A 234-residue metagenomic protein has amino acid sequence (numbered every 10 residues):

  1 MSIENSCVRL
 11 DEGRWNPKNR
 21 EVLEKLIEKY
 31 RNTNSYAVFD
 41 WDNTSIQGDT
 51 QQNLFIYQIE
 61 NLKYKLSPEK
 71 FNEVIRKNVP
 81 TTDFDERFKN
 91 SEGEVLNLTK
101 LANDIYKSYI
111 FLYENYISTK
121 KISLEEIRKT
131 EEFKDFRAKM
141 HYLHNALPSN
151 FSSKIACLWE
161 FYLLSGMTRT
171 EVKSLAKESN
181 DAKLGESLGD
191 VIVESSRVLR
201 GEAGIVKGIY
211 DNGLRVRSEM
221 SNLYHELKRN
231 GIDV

Functional and structural regions predicted by a protein language model:
S2-V234: Alpha-helical substrate-recognition element adjacent to the catalytic core
